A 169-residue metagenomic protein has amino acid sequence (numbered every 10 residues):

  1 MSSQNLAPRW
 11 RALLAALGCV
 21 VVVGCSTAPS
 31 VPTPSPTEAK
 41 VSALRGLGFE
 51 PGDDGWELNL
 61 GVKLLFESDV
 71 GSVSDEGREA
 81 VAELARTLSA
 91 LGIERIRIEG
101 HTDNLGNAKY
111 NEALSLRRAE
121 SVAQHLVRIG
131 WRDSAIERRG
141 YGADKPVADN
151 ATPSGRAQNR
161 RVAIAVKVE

Functional and structural regions predicted by a protein language model:
M1-G55, S72, E79: N-terminal targeting leaders that direct proteins to extracytoplasmic destinations
V22, G46, I93, D133-A135: A generic structural signal for alpha->beta connector loops
V23, R86, A123-Q124: Core alpha-helical elements of the protein kinase catalytic domain, predominantly the helix directly N-terminal
S26-P34, I93, K109, A113 (+1 more regions): Compositionally biased, non-globular sequence tracts
K40-R45, E50-P51, L65-E99, V127 (+1 more regions): Periplasmic peptidoglycan-binding/anchoring modules of Gram-negative envelope and division proteins
L58-L64: Early exported N-terminus immediately downstream of N-terminal targeting peptides
E99-E169: Periplasmic OmpA-like peptidoglycan-binding domain that tethers envelope proteins to the cell wall
